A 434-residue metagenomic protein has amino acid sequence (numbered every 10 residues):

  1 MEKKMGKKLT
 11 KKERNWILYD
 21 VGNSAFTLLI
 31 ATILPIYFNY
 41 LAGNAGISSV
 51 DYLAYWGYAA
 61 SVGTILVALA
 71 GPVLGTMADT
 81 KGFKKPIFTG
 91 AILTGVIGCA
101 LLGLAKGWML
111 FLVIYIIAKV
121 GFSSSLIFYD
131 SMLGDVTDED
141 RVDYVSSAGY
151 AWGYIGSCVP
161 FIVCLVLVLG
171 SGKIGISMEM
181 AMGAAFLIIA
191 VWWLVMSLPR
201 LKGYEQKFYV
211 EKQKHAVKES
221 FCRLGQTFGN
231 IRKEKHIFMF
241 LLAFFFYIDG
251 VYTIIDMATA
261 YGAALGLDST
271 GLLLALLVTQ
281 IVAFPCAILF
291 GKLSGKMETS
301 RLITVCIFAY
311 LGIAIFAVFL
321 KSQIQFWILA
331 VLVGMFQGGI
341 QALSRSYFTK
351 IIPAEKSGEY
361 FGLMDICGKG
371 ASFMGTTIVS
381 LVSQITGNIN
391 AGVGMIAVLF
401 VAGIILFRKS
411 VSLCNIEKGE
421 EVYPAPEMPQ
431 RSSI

Functional and structural regions predicted by a protein language model:
E2-E13, E205-L241: Juxtamembrane intracellular "pre-TM" segments in multi-pass secondary transporters
G6-T64, H236-D268, L272-A275: Helix-loop boundary and gating motifs at the non-cytosolic
S49-V50, V168-V191, L381-F400: A membrane-interface helix-boundary motif in multi-pass transporters
L69-F83, P285-T299: Helix-to-loop junctions at the C-terminal end of transmembrane segments in multipass secondary transporters
P86-L101, R301-F316: Structural signature of the two symmetry-related core transmembrane helices
G103-Y115, V318-A330: Helix-loop junctions at membrane interfaces in 12-TM secondary transporters
S146-V168, D365-G375: Glycine-rich segments within core transmembrane alpha-helices of 12-TM secondary carriers
W192-G203, G394-E427: Multi-pass alpha-helical transporter architecture, strongest for 12-TM Major Facilitator/SLC carriers used
